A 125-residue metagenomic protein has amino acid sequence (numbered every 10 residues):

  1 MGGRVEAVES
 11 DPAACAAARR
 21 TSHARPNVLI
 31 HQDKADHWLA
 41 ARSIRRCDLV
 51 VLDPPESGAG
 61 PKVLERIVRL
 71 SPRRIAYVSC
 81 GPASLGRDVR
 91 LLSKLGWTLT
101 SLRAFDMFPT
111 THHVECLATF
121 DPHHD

Functional and structural regions predicted by a protein language model:
M1-D125: Rossmann-like S-adenosyl-L-methionine
